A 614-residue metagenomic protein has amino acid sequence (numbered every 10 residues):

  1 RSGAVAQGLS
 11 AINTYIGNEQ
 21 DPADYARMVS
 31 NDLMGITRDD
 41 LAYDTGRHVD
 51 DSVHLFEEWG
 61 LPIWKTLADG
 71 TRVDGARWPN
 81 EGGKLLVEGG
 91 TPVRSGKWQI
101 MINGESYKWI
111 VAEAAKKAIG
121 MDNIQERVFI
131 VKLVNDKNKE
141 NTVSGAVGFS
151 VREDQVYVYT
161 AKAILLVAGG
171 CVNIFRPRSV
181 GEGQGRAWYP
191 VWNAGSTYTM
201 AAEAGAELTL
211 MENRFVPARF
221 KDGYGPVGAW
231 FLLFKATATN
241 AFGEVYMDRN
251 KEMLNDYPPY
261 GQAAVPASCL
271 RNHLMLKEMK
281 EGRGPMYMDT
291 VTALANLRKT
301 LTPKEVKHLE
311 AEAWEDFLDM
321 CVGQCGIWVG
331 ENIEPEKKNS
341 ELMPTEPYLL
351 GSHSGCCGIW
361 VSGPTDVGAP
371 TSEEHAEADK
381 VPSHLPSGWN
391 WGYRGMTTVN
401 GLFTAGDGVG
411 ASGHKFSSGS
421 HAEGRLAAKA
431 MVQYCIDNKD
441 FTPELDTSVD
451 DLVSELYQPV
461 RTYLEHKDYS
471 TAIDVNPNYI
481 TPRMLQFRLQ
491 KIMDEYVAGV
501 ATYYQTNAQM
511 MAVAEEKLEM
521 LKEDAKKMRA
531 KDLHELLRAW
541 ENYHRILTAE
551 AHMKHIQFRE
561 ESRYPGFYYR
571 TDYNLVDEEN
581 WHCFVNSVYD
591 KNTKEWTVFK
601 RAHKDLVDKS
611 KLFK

Functional and structural regions predicted by a protein language model:
R1-R27, G228-W230: Conserved N-terminal glycine-rich FAD pyrophosphate-binding loop of Rossmann-like flavoproteins
Y15-I63, E203-L210: Conserved FAD-binding subdomain of flavin-dependent enzymes
W59-S144, L210-G413, E495-K614: Mobile, glycine/GP-rich and aromatic-enriched active-site lid/loop segments adjacent to catalytic centers
E153-A163: Core beta-strand elements of the Rossmann-like FAD/NAD(P) dinucleotide-binding domain in flavoenzyme oxidoreductases
A161-A163, V167-A168, A405-G406: Short, well-ordered coil/turn residues at beta-beta hairpins and beta-strand->alpha-helix junctions within
L166-G225, S417-A430: Glycine-rich loop(s) and the adjacent beta-strand/alpha-helix scaffold that form part
W391-V460: Catalytic phosphate/nucleotide-handling subdomain of diverse soluble enzymes
I436-K531: Long, amphipathic alpha-helical stalk/connector segments used for oligomerization, subunit docking, or mechanical
